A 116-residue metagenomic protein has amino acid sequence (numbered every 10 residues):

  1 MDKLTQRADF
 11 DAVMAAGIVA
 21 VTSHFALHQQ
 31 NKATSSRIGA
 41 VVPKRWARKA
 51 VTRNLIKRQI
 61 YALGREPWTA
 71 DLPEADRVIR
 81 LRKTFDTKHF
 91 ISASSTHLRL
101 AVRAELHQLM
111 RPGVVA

Functional and structural regions predicted by a protein language model:
M1-A116: Positively charged, solvent-exposed patches that mediate nucleic-acid binding
